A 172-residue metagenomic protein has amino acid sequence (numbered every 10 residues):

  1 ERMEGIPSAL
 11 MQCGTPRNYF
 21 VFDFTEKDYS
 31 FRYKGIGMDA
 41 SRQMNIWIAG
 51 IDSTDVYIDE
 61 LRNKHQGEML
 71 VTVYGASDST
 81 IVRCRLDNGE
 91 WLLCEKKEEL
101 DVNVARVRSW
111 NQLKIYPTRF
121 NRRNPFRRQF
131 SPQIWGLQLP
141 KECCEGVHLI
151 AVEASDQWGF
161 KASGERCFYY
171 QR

Functional and structural regions predicted by a protein language model:
E1-S41: Conserved beta-sheet core of the metallophosphoesterase superfamily
I46-R172: Long, low-complexity serine/threonine/glycine- and acidic-rich segments characteristic of extracellular
